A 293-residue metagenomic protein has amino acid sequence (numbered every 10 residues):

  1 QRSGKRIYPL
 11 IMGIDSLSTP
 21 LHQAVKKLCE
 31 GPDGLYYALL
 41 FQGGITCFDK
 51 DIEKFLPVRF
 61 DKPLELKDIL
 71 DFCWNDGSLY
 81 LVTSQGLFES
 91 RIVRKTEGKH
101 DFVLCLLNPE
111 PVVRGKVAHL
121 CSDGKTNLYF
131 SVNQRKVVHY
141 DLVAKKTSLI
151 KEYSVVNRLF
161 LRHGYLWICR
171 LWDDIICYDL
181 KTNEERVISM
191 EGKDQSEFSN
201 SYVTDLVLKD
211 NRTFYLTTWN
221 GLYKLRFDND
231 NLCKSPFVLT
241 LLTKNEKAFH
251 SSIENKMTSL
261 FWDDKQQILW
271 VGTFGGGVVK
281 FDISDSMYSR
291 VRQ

Functional and structural regions predicted by a protein language model:
Q1-Q293: Carboxylate-rich, polar loop motifs that coordinate divalent cations or form catalytic acidic clusters
